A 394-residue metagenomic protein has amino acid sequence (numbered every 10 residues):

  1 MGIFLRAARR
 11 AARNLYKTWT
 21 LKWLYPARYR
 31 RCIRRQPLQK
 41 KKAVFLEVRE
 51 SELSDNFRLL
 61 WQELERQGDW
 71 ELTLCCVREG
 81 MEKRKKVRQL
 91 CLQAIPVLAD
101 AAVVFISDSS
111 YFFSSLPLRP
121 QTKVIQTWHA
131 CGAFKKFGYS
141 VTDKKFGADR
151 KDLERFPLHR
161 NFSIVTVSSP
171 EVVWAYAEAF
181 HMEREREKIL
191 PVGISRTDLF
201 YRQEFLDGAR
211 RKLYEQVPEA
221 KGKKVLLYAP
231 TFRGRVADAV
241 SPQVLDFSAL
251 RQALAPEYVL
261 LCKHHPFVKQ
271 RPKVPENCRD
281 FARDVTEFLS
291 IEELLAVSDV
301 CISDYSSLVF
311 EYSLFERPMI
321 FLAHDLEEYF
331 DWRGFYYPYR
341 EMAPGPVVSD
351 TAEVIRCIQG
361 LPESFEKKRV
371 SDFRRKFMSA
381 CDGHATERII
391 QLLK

Functional and structural regions predicted by a protein language model:
G2-V97: N-terminal pre-catalytic "stem/leader" segment of glycosyltransferase-like enzymes
S54-E63, I189, S195-V274, V348 (+2 more regions): Conserved catalytic-core segment of nucleotide-activated headgroup transferases in glycan assembly
R58-W61, E82-A148, L153: Extended catalytic core of nucleotide-activated donor transferases of GT-like folds
R88-V103, P266-F310: Donor nucleotide-activated moiety binding/catalytic core segment of transferases that use nucleotide-activated donors
V104-A133, F288-R333: A donor-sugar binding/catalytic signature common to diverse glycosyltransferases and related nucleotide-sugar
V104-F105, S163-S169, L260-L261, C301-I302: A short beta-strand/loop micro-motif in the catalytic core of glycosyltransferases that engages the nucleotide-sugar
P117-D207: Active-site-proximal region of nucleotide-activated glycan assembly enzymes, centered on histidine/acidic-rich loops
P275, S307-F377: Catalytic binding pocket for nucleotide-activated donors in carbohydrate/polymer assembly enzymes
